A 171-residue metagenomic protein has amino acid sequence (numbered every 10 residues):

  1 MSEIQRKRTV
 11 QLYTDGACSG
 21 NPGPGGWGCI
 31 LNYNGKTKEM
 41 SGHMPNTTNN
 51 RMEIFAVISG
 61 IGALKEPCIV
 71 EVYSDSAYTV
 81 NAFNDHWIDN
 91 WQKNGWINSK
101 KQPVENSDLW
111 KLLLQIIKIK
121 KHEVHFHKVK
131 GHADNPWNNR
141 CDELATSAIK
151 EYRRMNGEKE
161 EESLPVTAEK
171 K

Functional and structural regions predicted by a protein language model:
S2, K150-K171: Acidic two-metal-ion nuclease catalytic site recognized across multiple nuclease folds, prominently DnaQ/RNase D-T
E3-I4, H43: A structural preference for long, well-packed, hydrophobic secondary-structure segments
K7-Q11: Extreme N-terminal starter segment of soluble prokaryotic enzymes
T14-P24, I58-R140, L144, I149 (+2 more regions): RNase H catalytic domain
G23-G26, S41: Short, glycine/acidic-enriched capping/hinge loops at junctions between secondary-structure elements
W27-Y33: Short beta-strand scaffold segments in enzyme catalytic cores
N34-E53: A short, polar/acidic, helix/strand-boundary loop motif
